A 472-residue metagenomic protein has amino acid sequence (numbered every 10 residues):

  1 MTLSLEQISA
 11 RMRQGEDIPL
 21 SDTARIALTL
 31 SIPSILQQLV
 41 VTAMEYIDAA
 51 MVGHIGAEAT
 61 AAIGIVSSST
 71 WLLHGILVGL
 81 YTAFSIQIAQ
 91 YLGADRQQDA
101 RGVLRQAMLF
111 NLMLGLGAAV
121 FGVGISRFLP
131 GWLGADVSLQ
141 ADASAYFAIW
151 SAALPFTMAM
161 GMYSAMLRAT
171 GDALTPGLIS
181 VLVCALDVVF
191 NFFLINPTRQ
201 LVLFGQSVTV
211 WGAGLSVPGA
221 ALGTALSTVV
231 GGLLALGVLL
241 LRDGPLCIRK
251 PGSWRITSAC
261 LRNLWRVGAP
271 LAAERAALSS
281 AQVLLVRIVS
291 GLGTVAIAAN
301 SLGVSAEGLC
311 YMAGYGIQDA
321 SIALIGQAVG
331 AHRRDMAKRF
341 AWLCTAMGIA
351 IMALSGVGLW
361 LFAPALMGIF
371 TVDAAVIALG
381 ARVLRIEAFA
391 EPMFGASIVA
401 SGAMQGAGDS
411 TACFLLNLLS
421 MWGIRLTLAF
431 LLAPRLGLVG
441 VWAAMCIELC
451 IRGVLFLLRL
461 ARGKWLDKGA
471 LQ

Functional and structural regions predicted by a protein language model:
M1-S34, I88-P155, L186, P197-A269 (+2 more regions): Short alpha-helical transmembrane segments in multi-pass integral membrane proteins
I18-A50, H54-I55, S68-Q87, L112-A119 (+5 more regions): N-terminal transmembrane alpha-helices
T29-D48, I149, M160, S227-G231 (+4 more regions): Transmembrane helical elements of multi-pass membrane transporters/channels
L39-A61, P130-V137, F193-P197, S207-L215 (+4 more regions): Helix-terminus/linker motif at the lipid-water interface of multi-pass membrane proteins
Y46-A50, F128, M162-M166, V188-F193 (+8 more regions): Alpha-helical transmembrane segments of multipass membrane proteins
T60-V120, T157-P176, V286, A299-V357 (+2 more regions): Small-residue-rich hydrophobic transmembrane alpha-helices
S180-D187, S305-G308, L418-T427: Small-residue-enriched core segments of transmembrane alpha-helices in multipass membrane transport and channel
